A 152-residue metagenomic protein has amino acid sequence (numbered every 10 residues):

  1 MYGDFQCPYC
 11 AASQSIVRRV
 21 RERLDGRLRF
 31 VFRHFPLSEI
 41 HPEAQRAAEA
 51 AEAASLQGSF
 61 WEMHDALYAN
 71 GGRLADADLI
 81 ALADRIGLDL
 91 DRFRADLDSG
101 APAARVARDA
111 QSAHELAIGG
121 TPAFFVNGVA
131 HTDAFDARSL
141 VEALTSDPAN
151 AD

Functional and structural regions predicted by a protein language model:
M1-D84, T145, N150-D152: Structural alpha/beta surface segment adjacent to cysteine/selenocysteine redox centers across thiol/disulfide enzymes
Y2-G3, Y9-R21, I80-D152: C-terminal cap of thioredoxin/glutaredoxin-like
